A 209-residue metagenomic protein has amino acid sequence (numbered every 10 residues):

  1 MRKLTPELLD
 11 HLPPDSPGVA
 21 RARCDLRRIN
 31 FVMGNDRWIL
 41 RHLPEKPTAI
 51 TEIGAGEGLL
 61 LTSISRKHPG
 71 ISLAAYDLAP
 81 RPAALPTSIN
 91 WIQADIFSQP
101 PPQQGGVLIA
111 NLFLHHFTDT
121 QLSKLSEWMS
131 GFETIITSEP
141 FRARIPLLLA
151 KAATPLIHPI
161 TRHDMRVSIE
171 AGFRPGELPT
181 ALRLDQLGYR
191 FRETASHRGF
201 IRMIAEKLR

Functional and structural regions predicted by a protein language model:
L8-W38: Class I SAM-dependent methyltransferase Rossmann-like catalytic core, especially the SAM/SAH-binding loop
T48-G56: Conserved class I S-adenosyl-L-methionine
E57-S98: Class I SAM-dependent methyltransferase SAM/SAH-binding core
I109: A conserved beta-strand element that flanks and buttresses the S-adenosyl-L-methionine
F113: Hydrophobic adenine-recognition pocket in adenosine-nucleotide-binding enzymes
F117-M129: A short, conserved alpha-helix within the catalytic core of class I
P140-Q186, R192-E193: C-terminal alpha-helical "lid/dimerization" subdomain adjacent to the S-adenosyl-L-methionine
F191-R209: Core SAM-dependent methyltransferase catalytic element
